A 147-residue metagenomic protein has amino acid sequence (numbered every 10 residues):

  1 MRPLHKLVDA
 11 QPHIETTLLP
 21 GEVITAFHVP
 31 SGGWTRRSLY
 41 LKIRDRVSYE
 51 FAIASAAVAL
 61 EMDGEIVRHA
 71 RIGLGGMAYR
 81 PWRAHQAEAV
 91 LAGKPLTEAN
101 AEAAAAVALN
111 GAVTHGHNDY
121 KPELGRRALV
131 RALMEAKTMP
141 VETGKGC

Functional and structural regions predicted by a protein language model:
M1-C147: C-terminal structural segment of proteins
